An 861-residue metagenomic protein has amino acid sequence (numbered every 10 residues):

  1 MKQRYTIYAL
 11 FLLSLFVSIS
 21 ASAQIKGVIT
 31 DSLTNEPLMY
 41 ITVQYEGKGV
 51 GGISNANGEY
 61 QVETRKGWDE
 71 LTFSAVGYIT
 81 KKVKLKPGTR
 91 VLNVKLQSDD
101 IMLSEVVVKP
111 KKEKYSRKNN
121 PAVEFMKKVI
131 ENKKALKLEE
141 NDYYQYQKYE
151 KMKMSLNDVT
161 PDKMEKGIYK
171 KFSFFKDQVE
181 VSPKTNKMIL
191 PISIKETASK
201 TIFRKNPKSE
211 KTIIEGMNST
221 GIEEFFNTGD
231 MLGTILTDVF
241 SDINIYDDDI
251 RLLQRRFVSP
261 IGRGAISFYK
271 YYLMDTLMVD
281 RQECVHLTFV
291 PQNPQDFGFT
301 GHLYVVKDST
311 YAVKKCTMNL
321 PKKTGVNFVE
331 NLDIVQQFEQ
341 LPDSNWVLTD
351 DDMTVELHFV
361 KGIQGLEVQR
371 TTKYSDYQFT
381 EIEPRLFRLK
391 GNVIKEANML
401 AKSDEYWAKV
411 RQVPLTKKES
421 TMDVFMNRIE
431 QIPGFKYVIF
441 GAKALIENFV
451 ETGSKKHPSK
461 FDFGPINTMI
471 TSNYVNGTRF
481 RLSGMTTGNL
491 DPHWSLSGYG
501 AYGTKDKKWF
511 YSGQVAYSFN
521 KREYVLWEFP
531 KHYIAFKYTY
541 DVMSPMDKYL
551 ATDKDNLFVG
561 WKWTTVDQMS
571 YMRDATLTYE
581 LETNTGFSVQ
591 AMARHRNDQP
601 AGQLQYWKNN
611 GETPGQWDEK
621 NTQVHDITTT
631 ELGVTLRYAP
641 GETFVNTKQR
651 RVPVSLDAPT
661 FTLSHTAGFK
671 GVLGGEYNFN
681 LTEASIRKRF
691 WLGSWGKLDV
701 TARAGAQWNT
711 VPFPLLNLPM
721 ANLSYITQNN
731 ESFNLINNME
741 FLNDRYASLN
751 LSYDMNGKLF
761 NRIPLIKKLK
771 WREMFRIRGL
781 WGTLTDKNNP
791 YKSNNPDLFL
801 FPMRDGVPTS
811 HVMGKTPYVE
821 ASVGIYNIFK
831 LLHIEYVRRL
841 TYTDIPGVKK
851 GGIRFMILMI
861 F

Functional and structural regions predicted by a protein language model:
M1-V28, V43, M102-V106, L526 (+3 more regions): Bacterial Sec-dependent N-terminal signal peptides
I25, S32-G47, K66: Short, ordered, surface-exposed loop/turn motifs in non-cytosolic proteins
I25-D31, G58, V94: A short, amphipathic beta-strand motif
Y45-G47, T72-V83: A short, solvent-exposed loop/turn motif at the edges and junctions of modular extracellular/periplasmic domains
K48-E59: Short, acidic Ser/Thr/Gly-rich low-complexity loop/linker segments typical of extracellular and cell-surface proteins
N93-M102, V106-P110: Conserved "repeat-terminator" motif of extracellular CCP/Sushi domains
D100, K112-C284, V290-G298, V360-G464 (+6 more regions): Structured extracytoplasmic
R255, L389-F861: Exposed, low-structure sequence patches enriched in small/polar residues
